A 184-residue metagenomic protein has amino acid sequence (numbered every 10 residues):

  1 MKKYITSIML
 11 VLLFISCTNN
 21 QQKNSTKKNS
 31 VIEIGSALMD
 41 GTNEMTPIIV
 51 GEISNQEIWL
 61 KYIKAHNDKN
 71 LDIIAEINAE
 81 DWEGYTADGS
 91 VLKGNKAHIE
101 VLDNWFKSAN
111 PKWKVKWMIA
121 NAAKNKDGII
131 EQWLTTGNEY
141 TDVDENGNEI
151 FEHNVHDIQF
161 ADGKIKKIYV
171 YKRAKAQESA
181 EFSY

Functional and structural regions predicted by a protein language model:
K2-L10: Sec-dependent signal peptide recognition, specifically the positively charged N-region followed immediately by
L13-S16: C-terminal motif of bacterial Sec signal peptides marking the signal peptidase cleavage site
T18-D72, E76: Short, low-complexity N-terminal intrinsically disordered segments enriched in polar/charged residues
A37, K167-Y184: Low-complexity, intrinsically disordered terminal/linker segments enriched in charged and Gly/Pro repeats
T46, E145-I150, A176-S183: A short acidic/glycine-rich loop-to-helix N-cap element
I49, D88-V91, D142: Short histidine/acidic/glycine/proline-rich micro-motifs that form metal- and phosphate-coordinating active-site loops
L71-K124, I130-Q132: A solvent-exposed, acidic/Ser-Thr-rich amphipathic alpha-helical stretch
W133-K172: Exposed beta-sheet edge and beta->alpha loop/turn motif
